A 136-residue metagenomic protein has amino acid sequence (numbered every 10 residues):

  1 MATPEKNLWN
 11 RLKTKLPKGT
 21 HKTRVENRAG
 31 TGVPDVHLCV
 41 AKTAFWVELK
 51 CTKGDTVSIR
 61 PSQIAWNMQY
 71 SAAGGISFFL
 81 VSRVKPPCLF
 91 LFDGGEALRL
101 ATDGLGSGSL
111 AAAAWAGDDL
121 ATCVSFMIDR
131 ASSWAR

Functional and structural regions predicted by a protein language model:
M1-N27, A135-R136: Acidic-basic catalytic patches of nuclease active cores, encompassing PD-(D/E)XK and other metal-cofactor nuclease
G32: Beta-rich catalytic cores
V36-L38, K42-K53: Conserved catalytic cores of phosphodiester-cleaving nucleases, focusing on short active-site segments
K53-I64: Active-site-adjacent loop/helix micro-motif of nuclease/hydrolase catalytic cores
V57-S58, F92-D103: Sequence/structural signature of beta-propeller domains
S71-A97: Nucleic-acid nuclease catalytic cores
G108-R136: Charged phosphate-binding loop/patch that engages nucleotide di/tri-phosphates or the phosphate backbone of nucleic
